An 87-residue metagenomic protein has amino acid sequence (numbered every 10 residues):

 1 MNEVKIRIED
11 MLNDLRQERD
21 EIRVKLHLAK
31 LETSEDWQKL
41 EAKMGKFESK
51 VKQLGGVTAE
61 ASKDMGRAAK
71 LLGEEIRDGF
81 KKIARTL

Functional and structural regions predicted by a protein language model:
V4-L87: Amphipathic alpha-helical membrane/lipid-surface binding segments
